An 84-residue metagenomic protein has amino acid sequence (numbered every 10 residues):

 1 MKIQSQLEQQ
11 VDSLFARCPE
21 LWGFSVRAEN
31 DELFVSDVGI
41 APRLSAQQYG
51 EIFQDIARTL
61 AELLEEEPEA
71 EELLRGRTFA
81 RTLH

Functional and structural regions predicted by a protein language model:
M1-K2, R75-H84: Short intrinsically disordered terminal tails
K2-E29: N-terminal acidic leader/helix
L7-L14, Q47-R77: Ampiphathic alpha-helical segments that act as solvent-exposed interaction surfaces
W22-V26, L44, A70: Assembly/interface hotspot detector across virion components, adhesins/toxins, and nucleic-acid enzymes
N30-Q54: Acidic, low-complexity, intrinsically disordered interaction modules
